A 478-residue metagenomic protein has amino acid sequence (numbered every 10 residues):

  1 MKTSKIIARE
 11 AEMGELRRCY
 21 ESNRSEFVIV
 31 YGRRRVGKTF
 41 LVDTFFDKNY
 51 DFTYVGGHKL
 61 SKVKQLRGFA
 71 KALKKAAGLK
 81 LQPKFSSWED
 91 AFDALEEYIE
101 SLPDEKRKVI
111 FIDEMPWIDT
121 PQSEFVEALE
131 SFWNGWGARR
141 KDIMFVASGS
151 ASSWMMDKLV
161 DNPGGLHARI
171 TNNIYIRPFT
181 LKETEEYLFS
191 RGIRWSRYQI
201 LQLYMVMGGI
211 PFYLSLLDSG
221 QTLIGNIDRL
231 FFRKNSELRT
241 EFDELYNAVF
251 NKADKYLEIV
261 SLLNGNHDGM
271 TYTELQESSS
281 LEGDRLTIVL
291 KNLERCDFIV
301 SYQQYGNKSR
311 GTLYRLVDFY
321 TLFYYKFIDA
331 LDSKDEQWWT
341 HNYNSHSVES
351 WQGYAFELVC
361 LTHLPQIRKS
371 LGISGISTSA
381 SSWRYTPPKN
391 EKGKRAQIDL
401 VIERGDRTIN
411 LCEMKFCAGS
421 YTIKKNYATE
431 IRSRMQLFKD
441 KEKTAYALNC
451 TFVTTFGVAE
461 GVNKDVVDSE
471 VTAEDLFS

Functional and structural regions predicted by a protein language model:
M1-H341, C450: Phosphate-binding site recognition
Y305, T312-S478: A cross-kingdom feature that marks ATP-driven nucleic-acid transaction machinery
